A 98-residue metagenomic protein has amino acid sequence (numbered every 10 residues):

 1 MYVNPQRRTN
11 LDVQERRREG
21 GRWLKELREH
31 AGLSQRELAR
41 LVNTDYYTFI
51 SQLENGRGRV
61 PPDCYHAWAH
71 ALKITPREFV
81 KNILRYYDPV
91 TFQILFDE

Functional and structural regions predicted by a protein language model:
Y2-H30, R77: A short, Lys/Arg-rich alpha-helix, primarily the initiator
P5-Q6, H70, E78-E98: Short, charged recognition helix plus adjacent turn of helix-turn-helix-like nucleic-acid-binding domains
W23, S34, P61-C64, T75: Residues that mark the N-terminal boundary/hinge immediately upstream of a DNA-recognition element
H30-Q52: Short alpha-helical DNA-recognition segment
G32, R57-H70: Short, basic-rich loop-to-helix N-cap that marks the start of a DNA-contacting helix
V42, L53-E54, C64, I83: DNA major-groove recognition helix of helix-turn-helix
